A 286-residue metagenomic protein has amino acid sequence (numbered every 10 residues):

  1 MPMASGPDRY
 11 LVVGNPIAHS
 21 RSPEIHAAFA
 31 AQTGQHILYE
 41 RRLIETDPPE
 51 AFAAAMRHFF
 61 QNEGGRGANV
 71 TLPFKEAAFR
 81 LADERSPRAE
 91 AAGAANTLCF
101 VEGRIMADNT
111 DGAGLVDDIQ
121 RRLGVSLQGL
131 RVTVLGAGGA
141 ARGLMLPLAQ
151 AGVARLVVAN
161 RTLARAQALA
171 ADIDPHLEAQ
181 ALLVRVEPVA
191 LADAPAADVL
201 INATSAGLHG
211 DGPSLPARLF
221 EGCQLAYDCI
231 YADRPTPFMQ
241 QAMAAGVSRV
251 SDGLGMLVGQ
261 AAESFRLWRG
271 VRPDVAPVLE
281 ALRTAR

Functional and structural regions predicted by a protein language model:
P2-L123: Phosphate/diphosphate ligand-binding glycine-rich loop within oxidoreductases
M3-G6, L127-Q128, Q150-G152, P216-Q224 (+1 more regions): Short, conserved loop/helix-junction motifs that constitute active-site signature segments in enzyme catalytic cores
G14-P16, N109-G112, I119, L123 (+2 more regions): Glycine-rich adenosine-cofactor-binding loop
T71-A77, A140, S205-L208, A232: Short glycine-rich anion-binding loops that position phosphate/pyrophosphate groups of nucleotides and phosphorylated
V116-V134, P195-V199, A217-Y227, R283: Mobile, glycine- and charge-enriched loop segments and immediately flanking short secondary-structure elements within
G129, C229-R286: Adenosine-phosphate binding glycine-rich loop
V153-L177: NAD(P)-binding Rossmann-fold cofactor-contacting core
A179-V250, G255: Rossmann-like adenosine-cofactor binding region
